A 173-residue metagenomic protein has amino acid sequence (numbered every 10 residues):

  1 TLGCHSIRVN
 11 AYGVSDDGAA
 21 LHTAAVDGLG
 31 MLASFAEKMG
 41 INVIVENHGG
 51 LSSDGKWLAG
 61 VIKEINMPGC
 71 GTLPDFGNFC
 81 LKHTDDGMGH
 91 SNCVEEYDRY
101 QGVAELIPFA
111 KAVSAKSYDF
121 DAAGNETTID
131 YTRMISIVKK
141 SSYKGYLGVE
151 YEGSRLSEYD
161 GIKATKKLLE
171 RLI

Functional and structural regions predicted by a protein language model:
T1-I7, G30-K38, L169-I173: CE4/NodB-like, metal-dependent polysaccharide N-deacetylase domain that modifies extracellular/periplasmic N-acetylated
L2, K38-M39, P68, S141-Y143: Helix C-cap/helix->beta junction micro-motif
L2-A19, M39-S52, G148-V149: Active-site groove signature of glycoside hydrolases
Y12-D17, F79, Y118-D121, S154: A short, flexible beta-alpha/helix-coil linker loop
D16-A24, G28: Glycine/proline-rich, positively charged, aromatic-decorated active-site loop/lid region on the catalytic face
V26-S136: Acidic/histidine-rich catalytic cores of soluble enzymes
A110-A123, K144-E158: Active-site clefts of carbohydrate-active enzymes
E158-I173: C-terminal helical cap(s) of enzyme catalytic domains, especially alpha/beta-barrels
